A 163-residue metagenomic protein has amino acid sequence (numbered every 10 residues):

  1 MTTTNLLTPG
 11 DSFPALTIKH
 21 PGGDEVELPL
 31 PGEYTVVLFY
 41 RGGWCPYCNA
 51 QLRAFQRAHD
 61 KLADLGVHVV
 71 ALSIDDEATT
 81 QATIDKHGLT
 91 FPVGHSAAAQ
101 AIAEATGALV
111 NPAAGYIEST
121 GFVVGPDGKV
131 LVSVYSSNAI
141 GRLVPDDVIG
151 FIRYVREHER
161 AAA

Functional and structural regions predicted by a protein language model:
M1-A163: Chalcogenol-based redox active-site neighborhoods
